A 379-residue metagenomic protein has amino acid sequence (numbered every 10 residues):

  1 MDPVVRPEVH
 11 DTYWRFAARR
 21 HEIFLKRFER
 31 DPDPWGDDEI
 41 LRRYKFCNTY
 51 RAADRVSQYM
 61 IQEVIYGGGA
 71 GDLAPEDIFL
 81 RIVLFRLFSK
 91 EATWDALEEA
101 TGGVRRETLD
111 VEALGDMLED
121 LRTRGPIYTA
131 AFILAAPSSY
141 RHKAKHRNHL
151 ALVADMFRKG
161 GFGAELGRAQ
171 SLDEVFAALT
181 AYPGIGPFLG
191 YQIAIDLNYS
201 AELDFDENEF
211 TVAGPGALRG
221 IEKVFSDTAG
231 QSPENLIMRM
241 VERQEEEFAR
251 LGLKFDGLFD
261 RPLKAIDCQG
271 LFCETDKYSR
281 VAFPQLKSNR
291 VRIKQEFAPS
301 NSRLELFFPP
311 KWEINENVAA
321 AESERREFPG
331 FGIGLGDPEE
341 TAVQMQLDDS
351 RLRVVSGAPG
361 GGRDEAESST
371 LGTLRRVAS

Functional and structural regions predicted by a protein language model:
M1-S139, A319, S323-P338, A342-S350: Structure-specific DNA junction-binding interface
P75, R168, L172, F210-G214: Active-site-proximal structural scaffolding
I133-P183: Helix-hairpin-helix/helix-loop-helix acidic hairpins
R158-L166, E174-A178, A201-F205, Q244-A249 (+1 more regions): Active-site-adjacent structural elements in folded domains
L197-A249: Phosphate-backbone recognition surface of nucleic-acid-processing proteins
A249-G357, E367-S379: Low-complexity, acidic/Ser/Thr- and charged residue-rich accessory regions of DNA metabolism proteins
